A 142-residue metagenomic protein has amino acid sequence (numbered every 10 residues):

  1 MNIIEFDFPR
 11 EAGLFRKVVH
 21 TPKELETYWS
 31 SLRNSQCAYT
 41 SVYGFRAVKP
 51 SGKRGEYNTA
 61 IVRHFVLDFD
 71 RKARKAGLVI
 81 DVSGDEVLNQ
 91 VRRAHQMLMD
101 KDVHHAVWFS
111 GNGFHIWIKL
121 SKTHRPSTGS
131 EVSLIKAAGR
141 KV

Functional and structural regions predicted by a protein language model:
M1-H64, F69-D85: DNA replication initiation on ssDNA origins
S35-Y39, K101, V142: Short secondary-structure junctions and interdomain/linker hinges
R63-F65, V103, F114: Generic beta-strand structural signal
R71, G113, K122: Active-site-proximal loop/turn and secondary-structure-junction residues that shape catalytic pockets, frequently
A76-M99, L120-V142: Helical (often loop-to-helix) elements that flank the catalytic cores of nucleotide-handling enzymes
D100-W108: Short, glycine- and small/hydrophobic-rich beta-strand elements in well-ordered beta-sheets
V107-I118: Short, conserved phosphate-binding/catalytic loop or strand-edge motifs used in phosphoryl-/nucleotidyl-transfer
